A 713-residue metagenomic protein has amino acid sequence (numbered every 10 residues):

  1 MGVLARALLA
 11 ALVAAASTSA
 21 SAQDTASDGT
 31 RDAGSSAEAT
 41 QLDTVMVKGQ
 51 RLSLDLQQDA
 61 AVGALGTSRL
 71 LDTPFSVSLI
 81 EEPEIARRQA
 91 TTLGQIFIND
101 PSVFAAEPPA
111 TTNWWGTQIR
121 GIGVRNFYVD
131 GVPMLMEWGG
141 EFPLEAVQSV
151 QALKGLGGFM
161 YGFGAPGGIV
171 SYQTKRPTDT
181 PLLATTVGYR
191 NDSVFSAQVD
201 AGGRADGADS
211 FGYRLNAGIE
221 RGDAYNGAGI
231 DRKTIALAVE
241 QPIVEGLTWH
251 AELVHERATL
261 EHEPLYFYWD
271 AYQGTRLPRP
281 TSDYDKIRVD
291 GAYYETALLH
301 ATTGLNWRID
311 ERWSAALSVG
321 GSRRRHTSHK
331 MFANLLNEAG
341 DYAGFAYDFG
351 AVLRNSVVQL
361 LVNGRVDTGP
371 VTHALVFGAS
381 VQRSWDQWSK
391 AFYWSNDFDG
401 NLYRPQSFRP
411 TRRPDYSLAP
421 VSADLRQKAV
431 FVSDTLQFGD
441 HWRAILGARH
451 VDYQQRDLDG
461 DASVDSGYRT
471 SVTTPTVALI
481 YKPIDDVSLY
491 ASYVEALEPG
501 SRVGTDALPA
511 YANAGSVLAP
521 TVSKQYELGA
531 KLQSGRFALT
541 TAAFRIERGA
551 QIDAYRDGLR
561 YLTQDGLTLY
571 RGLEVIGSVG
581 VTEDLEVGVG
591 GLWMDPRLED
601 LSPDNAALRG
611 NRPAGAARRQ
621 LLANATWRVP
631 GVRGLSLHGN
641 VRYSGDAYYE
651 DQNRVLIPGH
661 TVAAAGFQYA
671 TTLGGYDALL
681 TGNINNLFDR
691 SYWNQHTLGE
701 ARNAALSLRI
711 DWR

Functional and structural regions predicted by a protein language model:
A105, G116, V132-L156, Q173-T174: Short acidic/polar hinge/loop motifs at secondary-structure boundaries that mediate gating or recognition
G116, T259-D270, R383-W388, Q454 (+6 more regions): Surface-exposed extracellular loop regions of Gram-negative outer-membrane beta-barrel proteins, predominantly
M136, E145-Q148, F159-I235, I243-L247 (+2 more regions): Outer-membrane beta-barrel translocator/receptor signature
E220-G222, A236-P242, G246-R308, R323-L353 (+3 more regions): Acidic/polar loop-and-plug regions of large Gram-negative outer-membrane beta-barrel proteins
E240-V244, L353-N355, T368-S384, V421-R548 (+2 more regions): Structural signature of Gram-negative outer-membrane beta-barrels, strongest in the C-terminal barrel of TonB-dependent
N306-G320, H326-K330, L489-Y493, A519-G580 (+3 more regions): Membrane-embedded beta-barrel scaffold of Gram-negative outer-membrane proteins
L375, A491, Y526, P613-R713: Conserved C-terminal beta-signal and adjacent last beta-strands/turns of outer-membrane beta-barrel proteins
D440, A538, A543-E547, Q564-E650 (+1 more regions): Gram-negative outer-membrane beta-barrel transporters
